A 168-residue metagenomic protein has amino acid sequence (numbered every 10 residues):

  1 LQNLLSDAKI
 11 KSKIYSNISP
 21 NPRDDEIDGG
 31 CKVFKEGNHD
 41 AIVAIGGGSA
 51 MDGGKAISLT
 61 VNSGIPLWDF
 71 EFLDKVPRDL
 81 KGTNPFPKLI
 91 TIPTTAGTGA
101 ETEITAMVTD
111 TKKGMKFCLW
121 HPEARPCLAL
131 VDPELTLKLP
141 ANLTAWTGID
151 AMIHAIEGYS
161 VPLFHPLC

Functional and structural regions predicted by a protein language model:
L1-A41: ATP/NTP phosphate-donor binding region
Q2, K13, D28-C31, K55-S58 (+1 more regions): Predominant activation on well-ordered alpha-helical scaffold segments within soluble catalytic domains
L5, K9, F34, S58-N62 (+2 more regions): Structural signal for hydrophobic packing residues in well-ordered secondary-structure cores of soluble enzyme domains
D7-K9, R23, G47, I92 (+1 more regions): Intrinsic structural disorder
S19-P20, G97, K138: Short strand->helix junction
D25-V131: Glycine/threonine-rich beta-strand-loop-alpha-helix active-site module that forms ligand/phosphate-binding
T105-C168: Carboxylate- and glycine-rich phosphate/diphosphate-binding segment that chelates Mg2+/Mn2+
